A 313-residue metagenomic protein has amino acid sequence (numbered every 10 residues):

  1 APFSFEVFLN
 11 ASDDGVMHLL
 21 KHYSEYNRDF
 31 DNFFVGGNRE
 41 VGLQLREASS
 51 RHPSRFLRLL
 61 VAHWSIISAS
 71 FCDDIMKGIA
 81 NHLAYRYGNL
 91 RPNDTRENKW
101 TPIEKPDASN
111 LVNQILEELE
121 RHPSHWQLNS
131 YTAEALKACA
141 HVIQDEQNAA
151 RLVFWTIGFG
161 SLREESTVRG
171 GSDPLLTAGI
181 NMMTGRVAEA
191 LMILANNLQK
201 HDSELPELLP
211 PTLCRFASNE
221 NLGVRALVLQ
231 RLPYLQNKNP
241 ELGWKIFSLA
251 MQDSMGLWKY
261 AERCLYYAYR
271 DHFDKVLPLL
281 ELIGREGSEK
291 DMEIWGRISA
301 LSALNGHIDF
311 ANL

Functional and structural regions predicted by a protein language model:
A1-L313: Non-catalytic all-alpha helical scaffold/repeat segments
